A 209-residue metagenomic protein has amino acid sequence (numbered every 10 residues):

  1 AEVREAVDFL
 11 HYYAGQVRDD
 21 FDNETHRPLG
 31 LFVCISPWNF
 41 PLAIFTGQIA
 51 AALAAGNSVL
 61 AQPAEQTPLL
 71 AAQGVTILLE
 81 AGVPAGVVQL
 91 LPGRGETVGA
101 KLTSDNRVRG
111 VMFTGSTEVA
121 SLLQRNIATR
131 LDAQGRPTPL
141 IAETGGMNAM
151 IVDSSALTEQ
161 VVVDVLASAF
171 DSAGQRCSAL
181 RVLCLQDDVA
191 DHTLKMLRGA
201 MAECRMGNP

Functional and structural regions predicted by a protein language model:
A1-D19: Long amphipathic alpha-helix in the N-terminal Rossmann-like dinucleotide-binding domain of NAD(P)-dependent
A1-V3, S36-N39, T46-G47, P63-E65 (+5 more regions): Active-site proximal loops enriched in glycine and acidic residues that flank catalytic Cys/His/Asp and coordinate
E5, F40, Q66-L69, E96-T97 (+2 more regions): Short alpha-helical
G15-A85, G145, E159: Conserved small-residue-rich beta-alpha loop and adjacent elements that most often cradle the phosphate/pyrophosphate
D22, Q89-M112: A structured beta-alpha segment of the ubiquitous adenosine-cofactor-binding alpha/beta core
L29-F32, G95-K101, G115-A120: Beta-loop-alpha module in the N-terminal Rossmann-like domain of NAD(P)-dependent dehydrogenases, especially those
E80-G82, S104-D105, G110, T117-P209: ALDH superfamily catalytic-core signature
